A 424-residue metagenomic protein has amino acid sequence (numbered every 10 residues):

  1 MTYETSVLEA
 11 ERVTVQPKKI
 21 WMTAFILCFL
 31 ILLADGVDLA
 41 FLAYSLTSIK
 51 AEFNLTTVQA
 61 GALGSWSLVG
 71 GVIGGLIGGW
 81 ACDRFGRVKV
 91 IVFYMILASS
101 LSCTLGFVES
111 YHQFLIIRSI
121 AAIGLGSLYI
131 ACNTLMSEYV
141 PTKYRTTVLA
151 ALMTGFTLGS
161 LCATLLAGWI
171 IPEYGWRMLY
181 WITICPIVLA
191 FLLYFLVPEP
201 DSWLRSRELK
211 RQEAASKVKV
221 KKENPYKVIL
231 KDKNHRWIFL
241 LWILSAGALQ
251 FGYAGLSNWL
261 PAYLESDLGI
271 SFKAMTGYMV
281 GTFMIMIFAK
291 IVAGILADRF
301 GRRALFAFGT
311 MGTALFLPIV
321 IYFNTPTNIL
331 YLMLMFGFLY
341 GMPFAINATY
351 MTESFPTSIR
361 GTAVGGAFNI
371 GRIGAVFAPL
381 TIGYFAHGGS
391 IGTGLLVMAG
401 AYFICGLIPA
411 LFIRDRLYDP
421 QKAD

Functional and structural regions predicted by a protein language model:
M1-V37: Cytosolic juxtamembrane N-terminal segment immediately preceding the first transmembrane helix of multi-pass
L42-A43, K233-K290: Extracytoplasmic gate region of multi-pass secondary transporters
I49-K50, A81-C82, L166-Y174, L264-E265 (+2 more regions): Interfacial helix-cap and linker-helix signal at transmembrane-aqueous boundaries of multi-pass secondary transporters
N54, G86, F107-Q113, P141 (+2 more regions): Helix-breaking motifs and short loop linkers at transmembrane-helix boundaries and internal kinks in secondary membrane
I73-E109: Conserved MFS/SLC helix-loop-helix module at the cytosolic interface between two early adjacent transmembrane helices
R84-Y94, R299-T310: Cytoplasmic membrane-interface "Motif A"-like loop-to-helix N-cap segments of 12-TM Major Facilitator Superfamily
I117-T154: Cytoplasmic helix-loop-helix junction between adjacent transmembrane helices in 12-TM secondary transporters
L152, F156-F195: Helix-loop-helix hairpin linking two adjacent transmembrane segments in secondary transporters
